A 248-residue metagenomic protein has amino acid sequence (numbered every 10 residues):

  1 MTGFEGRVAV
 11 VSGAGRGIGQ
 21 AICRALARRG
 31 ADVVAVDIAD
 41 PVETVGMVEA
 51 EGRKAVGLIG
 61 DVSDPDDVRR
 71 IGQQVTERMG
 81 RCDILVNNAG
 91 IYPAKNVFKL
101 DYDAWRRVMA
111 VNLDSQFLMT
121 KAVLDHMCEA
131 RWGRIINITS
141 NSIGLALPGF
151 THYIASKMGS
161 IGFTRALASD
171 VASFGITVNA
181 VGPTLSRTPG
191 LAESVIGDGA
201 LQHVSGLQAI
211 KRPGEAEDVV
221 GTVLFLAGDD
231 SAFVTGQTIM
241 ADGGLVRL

Functional and structural regions predicted by a protein language model:
R29-E43: Conserved glycine-rich Rossmann-like NAD(P)H-binding loop of the short-chain dehydrogenase/reductase
N96-V97, D101-M109, V204: Substrate-binding pocket helix/loop in short-chain dehydrogenase/reductase
T120, S156, T164: Active-site helix of classical SDR
D125, S169-D170, A232: Alpha-helical segment proximal to the catalytic Tyr-Lys
L145, T188, L224, T235-L248: Short C-terminal tail/terminal secondary-structure segment of NAD(P)H-dependent dehydrogenase/reductase domains
A172, T177, V234-G236: Short, small/polar-rich loop/turn modules that mediate ligand/substrate recognition or access, typified
Q208-V219, D230: A conserved structural motif in NAD(P)-dependent oxidoreductases
